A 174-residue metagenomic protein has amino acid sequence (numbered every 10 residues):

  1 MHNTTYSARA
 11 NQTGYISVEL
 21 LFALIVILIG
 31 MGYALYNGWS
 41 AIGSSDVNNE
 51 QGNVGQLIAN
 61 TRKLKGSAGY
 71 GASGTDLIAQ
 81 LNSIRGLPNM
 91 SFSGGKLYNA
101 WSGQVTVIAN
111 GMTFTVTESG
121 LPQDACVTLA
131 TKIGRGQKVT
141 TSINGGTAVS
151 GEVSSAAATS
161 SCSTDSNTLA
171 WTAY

Functional and structural regions predicted by a protein language model:
M1-D46: N-terminal single-pass transmembrane signal-anchor helix
Y33, G52, D124: Conserved active-site and cofactor/substrate-binding residues in soluble primary-metabolism enzymes
N37, Q56, A125-T128: Generic detector of isolated residues embedded in canonical secondary-structure elements
W39-T75, Q80: Membrane-proximal N-terminal amphipathic helix
G66-Y174: Periplasmic/extracellular, small/polar-rich flexible segments of pilin-like filament-forming proteins
